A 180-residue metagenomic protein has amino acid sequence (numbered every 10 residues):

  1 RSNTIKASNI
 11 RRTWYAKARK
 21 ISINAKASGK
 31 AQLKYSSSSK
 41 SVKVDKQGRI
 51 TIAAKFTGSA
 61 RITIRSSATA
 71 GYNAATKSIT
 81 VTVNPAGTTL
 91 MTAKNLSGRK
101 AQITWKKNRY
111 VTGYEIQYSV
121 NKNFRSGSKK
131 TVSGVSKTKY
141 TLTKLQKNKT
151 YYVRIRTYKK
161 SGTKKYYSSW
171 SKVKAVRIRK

Functional and structural regions predicted by a protein language model:
R1-Q32: Solvent-exposed, low-complexity, repeat-rich "mucin-like" stalks and linkers
A25-S41, E115-Y118: Change to "...patches in solvent-exposed regions of secreted, membrane-anchored, or virion-exposed structural
S41-D45, K130-S136: Short beta-strand segments within Ig-like beta-sandwich modules, predominantly Fibronectin type-III
G48-I50, T138-Y140: Short strand-edge motifs at loop-to-beta-strand transitions and within beta-strands of extracellular beta-rich domains
T63-A75, Y158-T163: Enriched for extracellular/lumenal, surface-exposed ectodomains of secreted and cell-surface proteins
P85-Y110, K164-K180: Pro/Thr/Ser/Gly-rich low-complexity, intrinsically disordered linker/stalk tracts
Y110-K130: Extracellular low-complexity, O-glycosylation-prone stalks/linkers
L142-G162: Beta-strand-rich modules
